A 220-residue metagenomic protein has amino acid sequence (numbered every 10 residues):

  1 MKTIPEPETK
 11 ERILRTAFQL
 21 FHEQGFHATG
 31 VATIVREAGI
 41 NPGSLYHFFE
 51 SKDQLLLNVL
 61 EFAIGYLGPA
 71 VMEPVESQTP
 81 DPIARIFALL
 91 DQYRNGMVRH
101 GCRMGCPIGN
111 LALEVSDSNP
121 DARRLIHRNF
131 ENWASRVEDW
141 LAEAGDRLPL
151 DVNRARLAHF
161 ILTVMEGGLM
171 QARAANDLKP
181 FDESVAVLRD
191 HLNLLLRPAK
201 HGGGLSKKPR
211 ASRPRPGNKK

Functional and structural regions predicted by a protein language model:
R12, T16-Q54, N58: Helix-turn-helix
N58, M72-M104, R154-I161: Hydrophobic alpha-helical connector segments
E61-G68: Short, basic, alpha-helical segments at the C-terminal edge of helix-turn-helix-like DNA-binding modules
I83-A84, R124-R128, G145-L162, N176-K179 (+1 more regions): All-alpha amphipathic helical-bundle segments outside canonical DNA-binding/catalytic cores that form hydrophobic
A84-R85, H100-R124: Amphipathic alpha-helical segments used for helix-helix packing
G96-R99, L162-P180, H191-K200: Amphipathic C-terminal alpha-helical segment
G109, D151-Q171, V187-H191: Hydrophobic alpha-helical segments that form the core of small-molecule binding pockets and/or dimer interfaces
S118-P120, R124, E131-L157, L194-R210: Hydrophobic alpha-helical bundle segments that form small-molecule/ligand-binding pockets
